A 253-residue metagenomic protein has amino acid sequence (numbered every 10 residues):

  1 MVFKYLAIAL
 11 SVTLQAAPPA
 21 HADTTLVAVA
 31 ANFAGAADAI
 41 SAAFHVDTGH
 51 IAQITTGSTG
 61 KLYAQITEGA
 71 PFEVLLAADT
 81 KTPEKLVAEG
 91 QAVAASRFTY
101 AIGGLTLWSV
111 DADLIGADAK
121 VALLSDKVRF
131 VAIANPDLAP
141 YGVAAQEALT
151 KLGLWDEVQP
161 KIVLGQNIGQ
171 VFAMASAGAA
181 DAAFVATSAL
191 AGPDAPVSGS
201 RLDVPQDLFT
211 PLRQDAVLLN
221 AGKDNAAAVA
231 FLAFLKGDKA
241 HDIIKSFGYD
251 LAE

Functional and structural regions predicted by a protein language model:
K4-A16: Bacterial N-terminal signal peptides
A16, A20-A22: Boundary at the C-terminal end of the N-terminal hydrophobic targeting segment
A22-T56, G60-A70, A77-T80, E84-E89 (+1 more regions): Exported/periplasmic ABC-transporter solute-binding proteins
